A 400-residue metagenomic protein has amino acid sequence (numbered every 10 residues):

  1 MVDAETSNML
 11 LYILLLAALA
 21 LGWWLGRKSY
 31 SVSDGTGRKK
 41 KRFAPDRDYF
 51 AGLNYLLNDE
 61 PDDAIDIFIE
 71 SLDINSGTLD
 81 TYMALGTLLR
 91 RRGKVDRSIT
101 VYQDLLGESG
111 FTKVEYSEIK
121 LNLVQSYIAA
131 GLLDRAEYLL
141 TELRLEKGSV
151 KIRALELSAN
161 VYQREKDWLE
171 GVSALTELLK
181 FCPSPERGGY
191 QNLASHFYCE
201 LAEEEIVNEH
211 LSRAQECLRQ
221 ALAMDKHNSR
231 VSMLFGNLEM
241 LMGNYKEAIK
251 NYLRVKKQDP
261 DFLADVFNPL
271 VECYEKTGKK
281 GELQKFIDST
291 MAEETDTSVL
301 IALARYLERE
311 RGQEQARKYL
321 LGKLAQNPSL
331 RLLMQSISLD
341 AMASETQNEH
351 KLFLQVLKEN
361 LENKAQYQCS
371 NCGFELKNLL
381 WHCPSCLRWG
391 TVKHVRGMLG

Functional and structural regions predicted by a protein language model:
G37, L106-Y116, R144-K147, F181-Q191: Flexible helix-coil transition and linker loops at the boundaries of alpha-helical arrays
K41-G77, A84, R90-K94, T100 (+3 more regions): Alpha-helical segment of the N-proximal tetratricopeptide repeat
D46, D80, V114-E118, I152-R153 (+6 more regions): Start-of-helix register in tetratricopeptide repeats
A51, L85, L123, S158 (+6 more regions): Structural register within alpha-helical repeat arrays
Y55, L89, Y127, Y162 (+6 more regions): Residue at a conserved register position within TPR or TPR-like alpha-solenoid repeats
S76, G110, V114, G148-S149 (+5 more regions): Short coil turns that delineate tetratricopeptide repeat
